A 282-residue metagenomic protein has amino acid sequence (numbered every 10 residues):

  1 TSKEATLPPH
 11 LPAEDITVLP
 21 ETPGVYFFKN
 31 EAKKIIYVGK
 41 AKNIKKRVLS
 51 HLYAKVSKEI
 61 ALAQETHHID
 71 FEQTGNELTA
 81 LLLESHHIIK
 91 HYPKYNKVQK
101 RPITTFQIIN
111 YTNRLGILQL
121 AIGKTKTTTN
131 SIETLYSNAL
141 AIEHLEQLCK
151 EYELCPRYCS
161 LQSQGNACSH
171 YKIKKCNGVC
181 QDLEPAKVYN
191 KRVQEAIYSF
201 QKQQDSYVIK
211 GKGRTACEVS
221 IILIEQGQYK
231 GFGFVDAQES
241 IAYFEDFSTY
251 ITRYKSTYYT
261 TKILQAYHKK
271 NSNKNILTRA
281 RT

Functional and structural regions predicted by a protein language model:
T1-T282: Acidic, glycine-enriched active-site microenvironments
